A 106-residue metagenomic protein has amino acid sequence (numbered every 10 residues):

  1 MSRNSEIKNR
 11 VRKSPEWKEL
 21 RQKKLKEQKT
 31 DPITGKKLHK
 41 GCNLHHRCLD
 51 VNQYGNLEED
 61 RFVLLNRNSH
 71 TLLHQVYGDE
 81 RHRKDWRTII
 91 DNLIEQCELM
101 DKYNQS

Functional and structural regions predicted by a protein language model:
M1-T30, Q53-G55: Short, charged surface segments at domain edges that flank catalytic/cofactor-binding sites
N4, N9, E19, K40 (+2 more regions): Membrane-proximal envelope and lipid/glycan-remodeling enzymes
E16-N43, N66-N68: Short cysteine-rich loop/turn motifs with clustered Cys
I33-L64, L73-Y77: Histidine-centered nuclease catalytic patch
D60, Q75-S106: A detector for short metal-coordination/catalytic motifs
R67-T71, E98: A short, amphipathic alpha-helical segment
